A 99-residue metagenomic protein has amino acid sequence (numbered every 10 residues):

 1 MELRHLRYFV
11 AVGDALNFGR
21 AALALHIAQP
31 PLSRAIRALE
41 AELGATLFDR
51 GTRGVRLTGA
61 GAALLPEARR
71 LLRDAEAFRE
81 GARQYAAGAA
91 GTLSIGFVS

Functional and structural regions predicted by a protein language model:
M1-A35, G51, V55, L64: N-terminal short secondary-structure element
R7-V10, R37, R69, E76: Core alpha-helical elements of the protein kinase catalytic domain, predominantly the helix directly N-terminal
A11-D14, A41, T46, A86: Enrichment for repetitive, rod-forming helical segments
R37, F48, A77-E80, Q84 (+1 more regions): Sparse recognition of residues in long alpha-helices and their boundaries
E40-L57: A short LG(V/I)-centered, amphipathic sequence patch enriched for acidic residue(s) preceding the LG motif
E42-L43, L64-A86: Alpha-helical linker/hinge and terminal dimerization helices associated with HTH transcriptional regulators
R53, R83-S99: Interdomain hinge and pocket-entrance segments immediately C-terminal to HTH DNA-binding domains
